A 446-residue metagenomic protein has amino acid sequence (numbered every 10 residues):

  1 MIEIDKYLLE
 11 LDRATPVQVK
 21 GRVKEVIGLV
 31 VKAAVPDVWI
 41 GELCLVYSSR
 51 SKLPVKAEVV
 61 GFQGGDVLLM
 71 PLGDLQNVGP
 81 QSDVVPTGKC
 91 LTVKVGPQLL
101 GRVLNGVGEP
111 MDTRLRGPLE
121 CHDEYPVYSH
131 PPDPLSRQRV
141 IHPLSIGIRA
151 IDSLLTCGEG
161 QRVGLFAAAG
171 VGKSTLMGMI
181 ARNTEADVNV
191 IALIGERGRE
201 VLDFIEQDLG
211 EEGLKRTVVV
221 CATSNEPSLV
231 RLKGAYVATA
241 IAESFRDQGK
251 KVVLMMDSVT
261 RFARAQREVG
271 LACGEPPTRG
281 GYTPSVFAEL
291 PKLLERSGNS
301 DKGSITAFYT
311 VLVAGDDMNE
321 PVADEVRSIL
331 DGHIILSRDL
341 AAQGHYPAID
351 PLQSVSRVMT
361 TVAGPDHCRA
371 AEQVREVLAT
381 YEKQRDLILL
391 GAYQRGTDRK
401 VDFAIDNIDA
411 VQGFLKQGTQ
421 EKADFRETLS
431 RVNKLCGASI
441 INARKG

Functional and structural regions predicted by a protein language model:
M1-R102, G106-M111: N-terminal accessory targeting/assembly segments
E3-L8, T87, I146-I151, A238 (+2 more regions): Phosphate-interacting basic helix/loop segments used at nucleotide- and nucleic-acid interfaces
V19, I40, L99, C121-D123 (+5 more regions): A generic structural signal for well-ordered coil/turn residues at beta-strand boundaries that shape enzyme active-site
E25-I27, V35, S48-R50, G61 (+11 more regions): Flexible glycine-/small-residue-rich
L53-K56, L91-V95, P110-G117, L135-I141 (+3 more regions): Active-site phosphate-binding and catalytic loops of NTP-dependent enzymes
S82-V84, L91, Q98, M111-Q161 (+3 more regions): P-loop NTPase nucleotide-binding/switch module
T87-L91, V107, D123, P131 (+8 more regions): Glycine-rich, flexible loop/turn motifs
S153-L154, G160-G446: P-loop NTPase catalytic core
